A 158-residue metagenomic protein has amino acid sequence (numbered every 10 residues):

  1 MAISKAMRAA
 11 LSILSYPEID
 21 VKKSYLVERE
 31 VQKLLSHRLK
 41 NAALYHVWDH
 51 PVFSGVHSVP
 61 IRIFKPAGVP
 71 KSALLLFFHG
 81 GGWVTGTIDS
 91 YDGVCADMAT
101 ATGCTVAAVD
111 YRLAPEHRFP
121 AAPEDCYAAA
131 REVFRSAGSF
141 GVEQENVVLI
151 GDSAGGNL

Functional and structural regions predicted by a protein language model:
M1-I63: A glycine/proline-hinged amphipathic helix-loop "lid/cap" segment that gates access to hydrophobic ligand pockets
L44, S58, G103, Q144-N146: A generic structural signal for alpha->beta connector loops
I61, L76-F78, M98, F119-L158: Short strand-loop-helix active-site module centered on a catalytic nucleophile
K71-G81: Short beta-strand element of the alpha/beta-hydrolase
T87-D89, H117-F119: Conserved catalytic-core motifs of eukaryotic protein kinase domains, centered on the activation segment
I88-V109: Short amphipathic alpha-helix adjacent to the substrate-entry channel of hydrolases
D110-A114: Short beta-to-alpha linker loops that shape the active-site pocket of alpha/beta-hydrolase fold enzymes
